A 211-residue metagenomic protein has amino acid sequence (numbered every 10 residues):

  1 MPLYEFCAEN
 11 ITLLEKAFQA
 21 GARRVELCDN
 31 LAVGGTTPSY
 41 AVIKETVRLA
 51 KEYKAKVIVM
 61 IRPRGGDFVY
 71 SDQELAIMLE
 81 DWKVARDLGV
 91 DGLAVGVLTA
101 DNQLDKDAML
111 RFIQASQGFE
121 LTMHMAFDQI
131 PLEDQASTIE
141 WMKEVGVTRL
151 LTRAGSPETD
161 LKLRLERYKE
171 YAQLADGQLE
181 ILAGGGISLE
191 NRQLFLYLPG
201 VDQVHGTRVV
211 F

Functional and structural regions predicted by a protein language model:
M1-V25, N30-T37: N-terminal pre-domain/capping segments
P2-A8, V25-L27, V57-I61, L93-V95 (+4 more regions): Hydrophobic faces of well-ordered beta-strands that scaffold small-molecule active sites in alpha/beta enzyme cores
E9-A20, G66-V84, L121, D128-V145 (+2 more regions): Catalytic cores of alpha/beta
I11-E15, L31-K56, D72-L75, V97-Q117 (+4 more regions): Active-site-adjacent beta->alpha loops and helix N-cap segments on the catalytic face of soluble alpha/beta enzymes
A22-G35, V84-D101, V145-D160, P199-F211: Glycine-rich phosphate-binding active-site loops on the catalytic face of alpha/beta enzymes
V25, K51-A55, G89, S116-F119 (+2 more regions): Short helix-capping segments at alpha-helix termini
L31-A32, R64-G66: A short, flexible beta-alpha/helix-coil linker loop
